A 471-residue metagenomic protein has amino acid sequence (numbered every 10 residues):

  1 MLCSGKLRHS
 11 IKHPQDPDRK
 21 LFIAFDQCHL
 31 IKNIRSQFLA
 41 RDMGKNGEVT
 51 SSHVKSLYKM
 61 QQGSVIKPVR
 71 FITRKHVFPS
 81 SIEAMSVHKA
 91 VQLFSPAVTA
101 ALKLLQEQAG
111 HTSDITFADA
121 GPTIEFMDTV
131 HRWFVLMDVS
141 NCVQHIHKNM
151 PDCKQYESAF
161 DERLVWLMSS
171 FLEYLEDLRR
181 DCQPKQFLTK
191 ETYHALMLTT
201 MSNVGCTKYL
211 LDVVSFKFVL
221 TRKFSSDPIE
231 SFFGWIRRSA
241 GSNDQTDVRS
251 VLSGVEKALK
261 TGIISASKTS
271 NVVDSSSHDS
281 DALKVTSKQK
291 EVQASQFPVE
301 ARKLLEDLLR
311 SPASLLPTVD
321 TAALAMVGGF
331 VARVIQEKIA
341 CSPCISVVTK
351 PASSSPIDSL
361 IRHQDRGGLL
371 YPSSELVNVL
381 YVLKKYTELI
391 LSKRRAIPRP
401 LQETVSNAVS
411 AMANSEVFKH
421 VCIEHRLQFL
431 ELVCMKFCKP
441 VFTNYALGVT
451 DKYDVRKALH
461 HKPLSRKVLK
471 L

Functional and structural regions predicted by a protein language model:
M1-L471: Non-catalytic regulatory appendages
